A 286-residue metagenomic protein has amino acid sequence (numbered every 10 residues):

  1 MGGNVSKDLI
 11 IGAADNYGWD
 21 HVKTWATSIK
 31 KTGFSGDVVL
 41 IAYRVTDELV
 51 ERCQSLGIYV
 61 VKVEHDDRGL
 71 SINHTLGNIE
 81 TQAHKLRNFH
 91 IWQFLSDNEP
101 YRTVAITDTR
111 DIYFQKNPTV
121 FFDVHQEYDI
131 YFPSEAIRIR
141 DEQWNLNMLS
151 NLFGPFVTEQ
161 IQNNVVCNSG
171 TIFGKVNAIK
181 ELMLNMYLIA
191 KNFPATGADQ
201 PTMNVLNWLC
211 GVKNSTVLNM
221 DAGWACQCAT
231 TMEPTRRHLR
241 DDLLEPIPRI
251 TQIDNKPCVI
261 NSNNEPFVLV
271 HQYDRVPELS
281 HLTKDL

Functional and structural regions predicted by a protein language model:
M1-L9, E278, K284-L286: Juxtamembrane luminal stem/stalk of type II transmembrane Golgi/ER carbohydrate-processing enzymes
G2-L86, Q93-R102, N177: N-terminal anchoring/stem segment of glycosyltransferases
V22-K23, L49-C53, Q115-T119, V205 (+1 more regions): A short acidic (Asp/Glu
D66-N73, R138-R140, G223-T230, P277-E278: A short acidic, often aromatic-flanked loop/helix-cap motif at beta-alpha or helix-coil junctions that lines enzyme
N73-K85, W144-N151, E233-D241, D285: Short, surface-exposed amphipathic charged segments that create phosphate/polyanion-binding patches used for binding
N88-W144, F173: GT-A fold catalytic core of metal-dependent nucleotide-sugar glycosyltransferases, centered on the diacidic
L146-N163: Short, flexible, basic/aromatic active-site loop/helix in glycosyltransferases
I161-H281: Catalytic core and acceptor-binding pocket of nucleotide-sugar-dependent glycosyltransferases
